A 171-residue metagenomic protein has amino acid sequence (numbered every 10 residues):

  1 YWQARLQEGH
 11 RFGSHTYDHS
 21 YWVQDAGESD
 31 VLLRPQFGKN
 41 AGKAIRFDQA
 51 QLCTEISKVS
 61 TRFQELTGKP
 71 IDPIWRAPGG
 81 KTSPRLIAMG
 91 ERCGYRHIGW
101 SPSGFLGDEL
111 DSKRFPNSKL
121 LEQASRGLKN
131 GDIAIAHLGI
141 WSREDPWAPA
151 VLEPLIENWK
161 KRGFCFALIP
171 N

Functional and structural regions predicted by a protein language model:
Y1-F115, L128-W141: Metal-dependent polysaccharide deacetylase catalytic core of the NodB/CE4 family, i.e., the active-site-bearing domain
F12, E144-N171: C-terminal domain-boundary segment and adjacent tail
K58, R62, R85, K119 (+2 more regions): Alpha-helical elements of Rossmann-like donor-binding domains used by nucleotide-donor carbohydrate transfer enzymes
G94, E109-R126, L155, R162-F164: C-terminal or late-domain output modules
